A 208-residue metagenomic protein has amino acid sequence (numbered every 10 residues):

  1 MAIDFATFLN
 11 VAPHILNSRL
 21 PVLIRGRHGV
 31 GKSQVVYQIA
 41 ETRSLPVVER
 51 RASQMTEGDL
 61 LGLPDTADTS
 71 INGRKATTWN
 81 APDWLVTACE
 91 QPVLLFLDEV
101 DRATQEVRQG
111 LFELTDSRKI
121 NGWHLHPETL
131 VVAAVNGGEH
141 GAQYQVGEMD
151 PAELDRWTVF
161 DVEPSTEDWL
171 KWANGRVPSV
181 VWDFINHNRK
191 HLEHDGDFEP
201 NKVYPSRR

Functional and structural regions predicted by a protein language model:
M1-H187: AAA+ P-loop NTPase catalytic core and its hallmark functional loops
W172-R208: Conserved AAA+ ATPase small/helical "lid" subdomain
